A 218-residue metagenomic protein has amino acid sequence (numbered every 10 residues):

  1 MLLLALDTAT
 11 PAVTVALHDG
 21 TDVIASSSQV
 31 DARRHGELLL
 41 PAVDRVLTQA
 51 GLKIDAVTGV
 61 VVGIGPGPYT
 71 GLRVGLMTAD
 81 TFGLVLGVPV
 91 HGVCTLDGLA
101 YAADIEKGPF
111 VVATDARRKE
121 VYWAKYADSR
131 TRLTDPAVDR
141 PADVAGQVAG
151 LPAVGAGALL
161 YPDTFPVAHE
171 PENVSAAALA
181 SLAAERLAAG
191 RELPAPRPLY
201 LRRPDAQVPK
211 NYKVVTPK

Functional and structural regions predicted by a protein language model:
M1-I64, N173: N-terminal beta-alpha supersecondary unit
D22, R34, P89-S175, G190-L193 (+3 more regions): Surface "functional belts" at beta-alpha junctions
V30-L38, Y69, R73, M77 (+2 more regions): Residues at secondary-structure transition points
L47, A183-E192: Short, hydrophobic alpha-helical segments
T48-D55, L84-V93: Phosphate-handling active-site elements
V61-V90: DPxDG-like acidic metal-binding loop motif
V174-E185: Short, flexible loop segments at boundaries between secondary-structure elements
